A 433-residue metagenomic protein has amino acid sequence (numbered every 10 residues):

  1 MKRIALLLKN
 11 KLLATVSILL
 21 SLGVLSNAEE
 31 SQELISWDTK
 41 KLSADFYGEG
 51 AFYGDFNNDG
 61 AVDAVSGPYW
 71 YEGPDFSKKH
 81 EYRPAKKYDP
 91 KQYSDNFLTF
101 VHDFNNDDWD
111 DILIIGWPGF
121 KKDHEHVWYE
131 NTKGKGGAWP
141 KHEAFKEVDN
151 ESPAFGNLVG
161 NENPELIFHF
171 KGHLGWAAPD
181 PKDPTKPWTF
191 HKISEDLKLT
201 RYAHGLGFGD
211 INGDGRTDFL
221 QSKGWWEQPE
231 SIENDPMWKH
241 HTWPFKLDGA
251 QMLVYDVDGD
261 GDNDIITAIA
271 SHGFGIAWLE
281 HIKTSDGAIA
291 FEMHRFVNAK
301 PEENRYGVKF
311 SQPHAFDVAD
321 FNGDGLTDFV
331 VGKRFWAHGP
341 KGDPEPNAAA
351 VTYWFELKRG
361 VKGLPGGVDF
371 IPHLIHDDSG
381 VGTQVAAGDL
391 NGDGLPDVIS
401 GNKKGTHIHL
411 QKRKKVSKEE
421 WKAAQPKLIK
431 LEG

Functional and structural regions predicted by a protein language model:
K2-A14: Bacterial N-terminal signal peptides that target proteins for export
K11-G23: Bacterial N-terminal signal peptides
A28-G433: Beta-propeller-forming repeat regions
